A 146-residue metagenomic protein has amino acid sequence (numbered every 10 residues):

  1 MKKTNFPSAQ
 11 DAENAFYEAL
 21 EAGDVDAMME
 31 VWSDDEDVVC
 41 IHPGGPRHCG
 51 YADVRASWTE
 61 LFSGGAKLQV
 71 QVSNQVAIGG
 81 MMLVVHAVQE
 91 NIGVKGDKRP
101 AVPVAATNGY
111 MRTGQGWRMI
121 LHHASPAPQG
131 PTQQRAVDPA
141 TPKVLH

Functional and structural regions predicted by a protein language model:
M1-E30, D37-H146: A beta-strand edge to alpha-helix "cap/lid" segment located at domain peripheries
